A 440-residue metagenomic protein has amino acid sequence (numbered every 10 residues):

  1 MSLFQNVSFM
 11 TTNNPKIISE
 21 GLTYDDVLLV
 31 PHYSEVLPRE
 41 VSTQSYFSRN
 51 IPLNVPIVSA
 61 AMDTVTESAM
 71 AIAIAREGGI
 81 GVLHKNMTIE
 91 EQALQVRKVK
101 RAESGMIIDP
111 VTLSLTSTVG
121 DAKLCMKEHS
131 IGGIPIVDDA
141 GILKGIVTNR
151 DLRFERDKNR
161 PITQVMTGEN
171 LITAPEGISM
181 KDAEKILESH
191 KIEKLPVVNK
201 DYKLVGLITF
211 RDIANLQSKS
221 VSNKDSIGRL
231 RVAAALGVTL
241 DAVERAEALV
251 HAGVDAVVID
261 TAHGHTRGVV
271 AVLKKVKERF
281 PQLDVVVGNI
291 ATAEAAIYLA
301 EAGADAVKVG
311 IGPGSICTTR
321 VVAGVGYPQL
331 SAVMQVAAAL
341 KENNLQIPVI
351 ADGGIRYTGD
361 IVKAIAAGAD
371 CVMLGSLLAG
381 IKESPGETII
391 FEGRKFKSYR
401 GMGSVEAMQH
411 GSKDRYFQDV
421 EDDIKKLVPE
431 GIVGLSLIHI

Functional and structural regions predicted by a protein language model:
S2-I57, I89-E91, D109: An N-cap/entry alpha-helix motif that binds or orients negatively charged groups
R39-L53, A60-M62, E91-H129, I136-D138 (+5 more regions): Bateman/CBS regulatory modules and CBS-like beta-alpha motifs in cytosolic regions of diverse proteins
N54-I57, M106, S226-A234, E278-A291 (+1 more regions): Short beta-strand/loop segments at the ligand-binding rim of alpha/beta enzyme cores
A61-T66, L113-S117, A174-I178, A235-L240 (+2 more regions): Glycine-rich beta-to-alpha transition loops that act as phosphate-gripper elements at the mouths of alpha/beta enzyme
M70-A71, E244-R245, L249, T292-D305 (+1 more regions): Catalytic cores of alpha/beta
V82-T88, T261-H265, V309-A323, Y357 (+1 more regions): Glycine-rich phosphate-binding active-site loops on the catalytic face of alpha/beta enzymes
I89-Q95, F210-V221, V243, A262-F280 (+3 more regions): Active-site-adjacent beta->alpha loops and helix N-cap segments on the catalytic face of soluble alpha/beta enzymes
I438-I440: Conserved small/polar residues in nucleotide/adenosyl-binding loops
